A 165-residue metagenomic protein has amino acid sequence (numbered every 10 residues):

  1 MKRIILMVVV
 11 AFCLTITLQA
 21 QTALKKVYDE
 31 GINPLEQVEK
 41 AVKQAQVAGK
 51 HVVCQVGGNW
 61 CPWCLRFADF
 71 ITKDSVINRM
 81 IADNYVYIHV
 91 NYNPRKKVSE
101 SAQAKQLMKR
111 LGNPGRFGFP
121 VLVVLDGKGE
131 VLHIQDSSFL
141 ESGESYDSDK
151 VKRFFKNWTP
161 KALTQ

Functional and structural regions predicted by a protein language model:
M1-I4: Positively charged n-region of N-terminal signal peptides that target proteins for export
M7-T17: Bacterial N-terminal signal peptides
L18-T22: Boundary at the C-terminal end of the N-terminal hydrophobic targeting segment
I32-P34, I77-A102: Thiol-based oxidoreductase modules, predominantly thioredoxin-like and allied folds used for disulfide exchange
P34-V52: A short beta-strand-turn-helix
A48-P62, Y87: Short active-site neighborhood of thiol/selenol oxidoreductases, capturing the structured segment around
C64-A82: Typically the conserved alpha-helix immediately C-terminal to a functionally engaged Cys/Sec in thioredoxin-like
N113-T164: Non-catalytic, surface beta->alpha helical segment in thiol-disulfide oxidoreductase systems
